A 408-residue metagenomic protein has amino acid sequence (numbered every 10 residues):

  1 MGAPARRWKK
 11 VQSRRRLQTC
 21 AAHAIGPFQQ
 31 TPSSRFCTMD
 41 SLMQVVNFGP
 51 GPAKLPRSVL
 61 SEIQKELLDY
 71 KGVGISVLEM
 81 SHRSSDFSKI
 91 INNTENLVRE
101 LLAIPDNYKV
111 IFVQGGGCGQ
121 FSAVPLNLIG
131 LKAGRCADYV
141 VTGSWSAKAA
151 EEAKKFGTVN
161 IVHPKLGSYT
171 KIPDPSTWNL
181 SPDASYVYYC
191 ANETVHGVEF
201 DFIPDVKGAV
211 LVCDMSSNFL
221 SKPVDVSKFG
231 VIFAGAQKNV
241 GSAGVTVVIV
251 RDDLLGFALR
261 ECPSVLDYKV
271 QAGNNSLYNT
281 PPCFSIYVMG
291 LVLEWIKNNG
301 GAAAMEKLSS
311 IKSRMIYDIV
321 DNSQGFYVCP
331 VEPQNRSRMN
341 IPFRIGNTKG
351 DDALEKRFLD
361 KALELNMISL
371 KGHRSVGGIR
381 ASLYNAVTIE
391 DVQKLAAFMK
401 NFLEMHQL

Functional and structural regions predicted by a protein language model:
R35-S81: N-terminal "arm"/small-domain region of PLP-dependent enzymes with the aminotransferase-like
V45, H373-L408: PLP-dependent enzyme catalytic core of the Aspartate aminotransferase-like
G51, A153, P164-F219: Active-site phosphate-binding strand-loop segment of PLP-dependent enzymes
G72-Q120, N127, E152: Conserved N-terminal alpha-helix of the aminotransferase class I/II PLP-enzyme fold
C118-V187: PLP-dependent aminotransferase-like
V231, A236-I319, E332, M405-L408: Active-site C-terminal subdomain of aminotransferase-like
Y327-A362: Conserved PLP-binding catalytic core of the aspartate aminotransferase-like
